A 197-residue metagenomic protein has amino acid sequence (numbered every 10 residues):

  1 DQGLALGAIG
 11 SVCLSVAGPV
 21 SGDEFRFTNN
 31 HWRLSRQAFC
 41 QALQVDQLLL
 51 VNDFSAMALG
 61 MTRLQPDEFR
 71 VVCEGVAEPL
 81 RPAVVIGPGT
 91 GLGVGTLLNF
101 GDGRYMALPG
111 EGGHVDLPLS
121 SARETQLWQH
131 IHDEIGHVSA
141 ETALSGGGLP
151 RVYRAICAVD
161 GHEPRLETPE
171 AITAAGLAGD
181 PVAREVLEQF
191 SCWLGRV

Functional and structural regions predicted by a protein language model:
G3-L50, L59-E68, V85: Short beta-strand-loop/turn "lid" adjacent to the catalytic site in phosphate-handling enzymes
L4-G10, I135-L144, R151-V197: Adenine-nucleotide phosphate-binding core of ATP-dependent small-molecule kinases
I9-E24, N29-N30, R36-A38, R104 (+2 more regions): Gly/Ser/Thr-rich active-site cleft segment
L14, A56, A83-G89, T142 (+1 more regions): Short glycine- and Lys/Arg-enriched binding-loop motifs that mark or flank ligand-binding interfaces
F25-F27, V115, I172: Short clusters of hydrophobic/aromatic residues that line enzyme substrate/ligand-binding pockets
Q47-E78, E167-S191, R196: ATP-dependent carbohydrate kinase catalytic cores
G60, G95, V152: Residues that scaffold the ATP/ADP-binding catalytic core of kinase and kinase-like folds
V71-E74, E78-A140: Glycine-rich phosphate-binding loop of actin/hexokinase-like ATP-binding domains
